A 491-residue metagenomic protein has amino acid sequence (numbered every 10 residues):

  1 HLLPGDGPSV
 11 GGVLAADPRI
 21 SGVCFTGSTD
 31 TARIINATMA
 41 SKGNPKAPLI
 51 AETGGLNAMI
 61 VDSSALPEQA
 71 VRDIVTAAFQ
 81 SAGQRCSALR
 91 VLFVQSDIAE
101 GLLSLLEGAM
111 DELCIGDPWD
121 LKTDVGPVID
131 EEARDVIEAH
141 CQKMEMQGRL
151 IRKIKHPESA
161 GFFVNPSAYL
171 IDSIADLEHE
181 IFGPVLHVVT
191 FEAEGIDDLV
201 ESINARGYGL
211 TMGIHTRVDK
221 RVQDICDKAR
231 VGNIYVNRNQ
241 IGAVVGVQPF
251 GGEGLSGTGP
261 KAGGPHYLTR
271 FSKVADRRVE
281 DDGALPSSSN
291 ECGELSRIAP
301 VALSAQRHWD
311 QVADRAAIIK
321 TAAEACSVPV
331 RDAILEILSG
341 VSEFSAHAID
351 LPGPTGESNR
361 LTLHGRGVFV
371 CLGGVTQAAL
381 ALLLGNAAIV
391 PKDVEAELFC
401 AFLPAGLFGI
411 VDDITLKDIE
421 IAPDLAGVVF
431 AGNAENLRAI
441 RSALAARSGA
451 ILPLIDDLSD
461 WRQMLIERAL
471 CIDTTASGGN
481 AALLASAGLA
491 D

Functional and structural regions predicted by a protein language model:
L2-D6, H187-T190, A348-L351, G409-D412: Active-site donor-binding acidic/aromatic loop of nucleotide-activated sugar and phosphosugar transferases involved
L14, S41, S202, I225 (+2 more regions): Hydrophobic/aromatic ligand-binding patch that stacks against planar heteroaromatic rings of cofactors or nucleotides
A15-G22, F182, I203-L210, L384-I389 (+1 more regions): Short, surface-exposed connector motifs at secondary-structure boundaries
A16-P18, G22, T29-I174, E194-D197 (+8 more regions): ALDH superfamily catalytic-core signature
G54, E68, H347-I410: Conserved small-residue-rich beta-alpha loop and adjacent elements that most often cradle the phosphate/pyrophosphate
A160-N165, H179-L186, A205-L210: Conserved glycine-rich beta-strand-loop-beta hairpin in the small C-terminal domain of fold type I
P329-G356: Membrane-anchoring hydrophobic helices of lipid-metabolizing enzymes
